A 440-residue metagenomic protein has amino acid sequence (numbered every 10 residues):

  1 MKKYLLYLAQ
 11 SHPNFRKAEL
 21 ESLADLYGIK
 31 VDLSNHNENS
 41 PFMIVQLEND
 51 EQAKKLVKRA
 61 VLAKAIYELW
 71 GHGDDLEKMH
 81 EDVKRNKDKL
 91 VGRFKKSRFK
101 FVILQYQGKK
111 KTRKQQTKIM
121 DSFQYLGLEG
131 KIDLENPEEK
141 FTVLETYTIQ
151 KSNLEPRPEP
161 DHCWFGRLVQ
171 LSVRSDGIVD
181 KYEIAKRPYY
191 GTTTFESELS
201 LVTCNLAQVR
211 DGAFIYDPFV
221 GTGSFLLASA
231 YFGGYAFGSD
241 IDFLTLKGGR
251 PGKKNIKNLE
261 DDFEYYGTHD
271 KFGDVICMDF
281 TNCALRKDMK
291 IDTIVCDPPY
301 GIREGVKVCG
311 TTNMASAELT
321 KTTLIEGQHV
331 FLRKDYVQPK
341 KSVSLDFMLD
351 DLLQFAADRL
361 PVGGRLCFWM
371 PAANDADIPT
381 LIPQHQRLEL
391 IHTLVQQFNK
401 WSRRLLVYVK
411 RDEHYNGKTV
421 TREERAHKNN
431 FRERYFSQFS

Functional and structural regions predicted by a protein language model:
M1-A60, A65, K78, Q107-K110 (+2 more regions): Class I S-adenosyl-L-methionine-dependent methyltransferase catalytic core
L23, M79-K89, S122, L126 (+1 more regions): Residues that form generic nucleotide/phosphate-binding pockets
I29-K30, D82, G130-D133: A short, well-structured beta->alpha microelement
K58, L62-D88: A broadly used, surface-exposed interaction patch
D82-R93, C283-K290: Short amphipathic alpha-helix with an adjacent loop that forms part of the alpha/beta core around
D88-S152, P156, C163: A short N-terminal interaction module
